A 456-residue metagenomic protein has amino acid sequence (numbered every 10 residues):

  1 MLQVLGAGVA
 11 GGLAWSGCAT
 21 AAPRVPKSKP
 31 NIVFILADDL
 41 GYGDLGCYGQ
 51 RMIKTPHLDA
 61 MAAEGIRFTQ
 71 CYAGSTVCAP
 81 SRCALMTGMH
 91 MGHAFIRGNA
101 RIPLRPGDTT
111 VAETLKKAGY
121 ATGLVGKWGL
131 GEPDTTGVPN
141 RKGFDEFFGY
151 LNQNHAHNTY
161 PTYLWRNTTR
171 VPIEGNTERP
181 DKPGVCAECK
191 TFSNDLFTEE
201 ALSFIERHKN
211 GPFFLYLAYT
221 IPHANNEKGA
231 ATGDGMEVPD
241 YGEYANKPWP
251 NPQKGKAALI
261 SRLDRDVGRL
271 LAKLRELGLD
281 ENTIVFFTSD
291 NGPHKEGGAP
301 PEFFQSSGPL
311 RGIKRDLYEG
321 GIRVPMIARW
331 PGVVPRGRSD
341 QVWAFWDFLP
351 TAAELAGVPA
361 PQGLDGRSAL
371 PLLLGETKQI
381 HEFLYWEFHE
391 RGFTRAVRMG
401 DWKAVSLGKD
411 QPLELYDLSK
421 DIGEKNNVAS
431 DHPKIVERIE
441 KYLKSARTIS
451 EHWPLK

Functional and structural regions predicted by a protein language model:
L2-E414, L418-K456: Formylglycine-dependent sulfatase
